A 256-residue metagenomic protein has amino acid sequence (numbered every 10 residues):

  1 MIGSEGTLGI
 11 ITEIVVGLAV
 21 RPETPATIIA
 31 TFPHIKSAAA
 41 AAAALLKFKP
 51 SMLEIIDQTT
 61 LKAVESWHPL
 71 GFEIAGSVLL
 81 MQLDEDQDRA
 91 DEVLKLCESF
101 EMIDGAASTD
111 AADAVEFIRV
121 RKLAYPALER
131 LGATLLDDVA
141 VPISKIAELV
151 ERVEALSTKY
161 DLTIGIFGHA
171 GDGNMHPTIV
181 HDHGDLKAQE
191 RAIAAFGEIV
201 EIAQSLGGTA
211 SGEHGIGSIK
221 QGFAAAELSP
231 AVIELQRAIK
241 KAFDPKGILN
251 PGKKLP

Functional and structural regions predicted by a protein language model:
M1-P256: Noncatalytic alpha-helical scaffold of FAD-dependent oxidoreductases
